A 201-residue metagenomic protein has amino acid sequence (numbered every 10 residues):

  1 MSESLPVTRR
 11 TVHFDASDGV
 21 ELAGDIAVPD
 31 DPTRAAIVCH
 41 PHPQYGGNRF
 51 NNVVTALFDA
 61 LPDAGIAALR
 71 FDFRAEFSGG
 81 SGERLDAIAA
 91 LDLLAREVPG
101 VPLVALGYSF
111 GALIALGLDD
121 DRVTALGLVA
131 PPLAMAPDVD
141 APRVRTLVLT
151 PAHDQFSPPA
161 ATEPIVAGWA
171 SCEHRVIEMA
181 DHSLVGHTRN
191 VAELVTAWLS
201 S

Functional and structural regions predicted by a protein language model:
M1-D31: N-terminal cap/lid segment of alpha/beta-hydrolase-fold proteins
E21, P29-D72: Short, surface-exposed "cap/lid" segments of acyl-processing enzymes
S78-V98: Alpha/beta-hydrolase active-site loop
L106-A115: Gly/Ala-rich beta-loop-alpha elbow adjacent to hydrolase catalytic centers
P142-R143, L147-T150, D154: Short beta-strand/loop motif that positions the catalytic acidic residue of the alpha/beta-hydrolase fold
A152-S157, H182-S183: Acidic catalytic loop of the alpha/beta-hydrolase fold
S157-A167: Short alpha-helix in the alpha/beta-hydrolase fold that links the catalytic acid
A180-A192: Catalytic histidine-centered segment of alpha/beta-hydrolase-like enzymes
